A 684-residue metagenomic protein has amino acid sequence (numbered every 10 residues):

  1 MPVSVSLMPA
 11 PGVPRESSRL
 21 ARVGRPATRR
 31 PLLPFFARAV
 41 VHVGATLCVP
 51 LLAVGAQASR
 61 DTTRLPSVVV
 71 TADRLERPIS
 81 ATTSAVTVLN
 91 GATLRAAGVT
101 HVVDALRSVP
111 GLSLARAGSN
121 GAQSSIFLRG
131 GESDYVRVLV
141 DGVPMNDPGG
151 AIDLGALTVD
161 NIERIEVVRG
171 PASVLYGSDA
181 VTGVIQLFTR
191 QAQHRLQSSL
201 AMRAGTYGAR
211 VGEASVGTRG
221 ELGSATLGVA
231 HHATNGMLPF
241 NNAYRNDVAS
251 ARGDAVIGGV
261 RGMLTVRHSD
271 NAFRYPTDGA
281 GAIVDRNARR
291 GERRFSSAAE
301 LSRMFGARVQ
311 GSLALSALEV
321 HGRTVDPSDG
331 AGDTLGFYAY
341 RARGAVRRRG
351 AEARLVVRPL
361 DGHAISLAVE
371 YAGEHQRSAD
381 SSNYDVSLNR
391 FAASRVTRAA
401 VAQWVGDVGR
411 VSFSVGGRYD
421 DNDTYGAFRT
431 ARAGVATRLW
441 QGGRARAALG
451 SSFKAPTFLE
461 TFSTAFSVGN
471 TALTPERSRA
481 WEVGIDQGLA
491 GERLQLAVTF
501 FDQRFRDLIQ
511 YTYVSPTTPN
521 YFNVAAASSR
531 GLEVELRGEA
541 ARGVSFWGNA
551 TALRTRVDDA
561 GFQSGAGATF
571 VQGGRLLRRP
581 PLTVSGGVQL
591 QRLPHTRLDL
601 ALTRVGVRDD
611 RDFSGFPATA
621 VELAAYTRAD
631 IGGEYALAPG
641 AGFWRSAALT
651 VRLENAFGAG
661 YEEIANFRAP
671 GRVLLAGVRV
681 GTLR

Functional and structural regions predicted by a protein language model:
T71, V103, R107-P144, E163: Extracytoplasmic beta-strand/coil segments of soluble accessory domains associated with Gram-negative outer-membrane
V102-A105, A122-F127, L139, I152-T158 (+4 more regions): N-terminal periplasmic accessory domains that precede and gate Gram-negative outer-membrane beta-barrel machines
R137, E166-V168, V184-R190, Q197-T206 (+5 more regions): Predominantly transmembrane beta-strands of Gram-negative outer membrane beta-barrel pores used for transport
V143-R169, S467: Short acidic/polar hinge/loop motifs at secondary-structure boundaries that mediate gating or recognition
T234-N246, G259-R348, L388-R390: Flexible loop and strand-edge segments within Gram-negative outer membrane beta-barrel domains
D254-V256, M304, R575-R684: Conserved C-terminal beta-signal and adjacent last beta-strands/turns of outer-membrane beta-barrel proteins
G281-M304, G344, A393-R395, R438 (+4 more regions): Outer-membrane beta-barrel signature, preferentially recognizing the C-terminal barrel domain of Gram-negative
D407-F413, D502-R504, N523-F613, A648 (+1 more regions): Gram-negative outer-membrane beta-barrel transporters
